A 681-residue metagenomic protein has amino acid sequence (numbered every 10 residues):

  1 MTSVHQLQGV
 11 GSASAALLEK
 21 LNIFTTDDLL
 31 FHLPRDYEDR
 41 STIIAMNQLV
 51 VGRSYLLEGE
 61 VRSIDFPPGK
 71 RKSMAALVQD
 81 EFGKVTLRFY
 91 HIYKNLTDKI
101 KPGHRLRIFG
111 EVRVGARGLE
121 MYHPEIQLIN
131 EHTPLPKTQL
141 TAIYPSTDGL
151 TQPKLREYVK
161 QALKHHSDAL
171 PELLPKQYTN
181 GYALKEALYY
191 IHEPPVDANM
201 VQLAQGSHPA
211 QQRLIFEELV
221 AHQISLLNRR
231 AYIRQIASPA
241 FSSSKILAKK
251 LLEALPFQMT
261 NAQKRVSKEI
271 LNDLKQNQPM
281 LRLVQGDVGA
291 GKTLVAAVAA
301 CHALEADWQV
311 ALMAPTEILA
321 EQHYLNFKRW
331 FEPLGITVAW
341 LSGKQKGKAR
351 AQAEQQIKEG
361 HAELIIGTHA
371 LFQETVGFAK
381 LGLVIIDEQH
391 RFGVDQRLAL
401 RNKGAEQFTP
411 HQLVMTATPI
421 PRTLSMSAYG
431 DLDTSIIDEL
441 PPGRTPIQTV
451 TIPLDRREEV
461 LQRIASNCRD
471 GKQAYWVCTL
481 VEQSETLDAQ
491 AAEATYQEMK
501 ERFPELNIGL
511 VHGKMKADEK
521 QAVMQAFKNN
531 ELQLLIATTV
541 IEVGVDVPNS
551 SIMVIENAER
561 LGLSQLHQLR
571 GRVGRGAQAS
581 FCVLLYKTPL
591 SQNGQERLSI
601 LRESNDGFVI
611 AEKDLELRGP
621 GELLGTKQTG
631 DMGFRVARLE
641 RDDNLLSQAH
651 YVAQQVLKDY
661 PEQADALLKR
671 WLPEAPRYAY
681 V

Functional and structural regions predicted by a protein language model:
H32-R62: OB-fold nucleic-acid-binding modules
E60, E111-V112, A558, R572: Short, surface-exposed secondary-structure boundary micro-motifs
P67-A254: Upstream accessory/linker segments immediately N-terminal to the RecA-like ATPase cores of bacterial MutS and a subset
F257-M280, L294: N-terminal pre-P-loop "Q-motif" helix
R265, P279-S599, Q655, D659-Q663: Inter-lobe coupling/hinge segments of SF2-like helicase ATPases
F581, P589-V681: C-terminal accessory region of SF2 helicases/translocases
